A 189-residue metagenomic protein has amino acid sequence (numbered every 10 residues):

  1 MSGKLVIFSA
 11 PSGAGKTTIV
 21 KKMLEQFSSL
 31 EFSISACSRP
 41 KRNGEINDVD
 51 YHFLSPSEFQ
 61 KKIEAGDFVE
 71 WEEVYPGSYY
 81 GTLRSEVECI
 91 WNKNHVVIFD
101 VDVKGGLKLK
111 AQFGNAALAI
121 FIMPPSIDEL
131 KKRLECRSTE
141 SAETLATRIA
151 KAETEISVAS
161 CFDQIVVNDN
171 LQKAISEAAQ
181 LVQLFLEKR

Functional and structural regions predicted by a protein language model:
S2-V6: Pre-Walker A (Motif I) flank of P-loop NTPase domains
S9-P11: P-loop (Walker A) phosphate-binding loop of NTP-binding proteins
A14: ATP-binding Walker
T17: Walker A/P-loop
E25-S33: Post-Walker A helix-loop "phosphate-sensing" segment adjacent to the P-loop in P-loop NTPases
C37-V97, K104-L107: ATP-dependent small-molecule kinase phosphotransfer cores that center on conserved nucleotide phosphate-binding segments
V97-D102, F113-C136: Conserved phosphate-donor/acceptor-positioning beta-strand/loop module used by diverse small-molecule
K132-E140, T154-R189: NTP-dependent small-molecule kinase module
